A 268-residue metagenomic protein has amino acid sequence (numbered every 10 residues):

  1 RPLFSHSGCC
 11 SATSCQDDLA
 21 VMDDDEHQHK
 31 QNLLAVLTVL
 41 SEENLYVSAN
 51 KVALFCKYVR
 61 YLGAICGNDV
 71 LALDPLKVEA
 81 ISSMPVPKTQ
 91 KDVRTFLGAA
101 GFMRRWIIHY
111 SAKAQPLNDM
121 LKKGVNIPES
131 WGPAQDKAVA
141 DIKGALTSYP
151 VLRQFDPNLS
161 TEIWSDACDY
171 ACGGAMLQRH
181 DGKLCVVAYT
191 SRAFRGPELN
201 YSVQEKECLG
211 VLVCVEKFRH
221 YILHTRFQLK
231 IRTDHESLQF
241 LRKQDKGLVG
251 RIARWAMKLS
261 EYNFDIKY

Functional and structural regions predicted by a protein language model:
R1-A35, S41, W106-Y110, E216-K230: Active-site palm subdomain of RNA-directed nucleic acid polymerases
R1-S5, H27-V47, V78-T89, I127-P157 (+3 more regions): Inter-domain linker/hinge segments that demarcate the starts of reverse transcriptase and RNase H-type modules
S11-S14, D24-L73, A256, S260-N263 (+1 more regions): Polymerase palm active-site segment centered on the conserved acidic dipeptide of motif C
C15, N50-N158: C-terminal reverse transcriptase regions that engage the nucleic-acid substrate
Q16-L19, L40, V47, G63-C66 (+13 more regions): Mobile genetic element proteins and their domesticated derivatives, centered on retroelements and DNA transposons
L159-C168: Two-metal-ion RNase H-like nuclease active-site motif
H180-L209, E236-K243: A short, polar/acidic, helix/strand-boundary loop motif
L212-Y268: RNase H catalytic domain
